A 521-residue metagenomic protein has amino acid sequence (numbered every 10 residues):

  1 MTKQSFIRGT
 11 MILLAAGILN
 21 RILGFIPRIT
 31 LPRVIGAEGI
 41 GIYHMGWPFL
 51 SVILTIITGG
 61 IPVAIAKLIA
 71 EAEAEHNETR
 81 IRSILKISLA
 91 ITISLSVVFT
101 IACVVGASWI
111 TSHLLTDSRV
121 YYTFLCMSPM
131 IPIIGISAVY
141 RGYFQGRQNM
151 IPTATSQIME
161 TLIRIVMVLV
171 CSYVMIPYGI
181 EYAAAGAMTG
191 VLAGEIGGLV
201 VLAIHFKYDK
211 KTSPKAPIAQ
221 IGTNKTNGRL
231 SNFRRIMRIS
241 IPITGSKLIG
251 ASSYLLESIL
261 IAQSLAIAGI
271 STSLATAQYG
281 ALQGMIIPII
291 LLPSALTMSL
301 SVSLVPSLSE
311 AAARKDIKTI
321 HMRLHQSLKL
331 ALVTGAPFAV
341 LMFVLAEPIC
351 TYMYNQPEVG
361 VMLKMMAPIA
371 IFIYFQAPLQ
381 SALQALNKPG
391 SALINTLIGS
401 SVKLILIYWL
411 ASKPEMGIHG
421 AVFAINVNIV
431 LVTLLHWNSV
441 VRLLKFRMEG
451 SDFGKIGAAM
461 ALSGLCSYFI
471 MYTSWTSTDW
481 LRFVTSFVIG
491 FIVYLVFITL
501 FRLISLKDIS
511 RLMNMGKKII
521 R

Functional and structural regions predicted by a protein language model:
M1-L23, T79, S83, T223-G250 (+2 more regions): N-terminal membrane topogenesis motif
S5-V63, T100, V104, M130-I131 (+1 more regions): Signature of the first transmembrane helix
G59-A74, I290-R314, K318, L324 (+1 more regions): Helix-loop junctions and terminal segments of transmembrane helices in multi-pass membrane transport/translocation
V98-T116, P337-N355: Short membrane-interface helical motifs at transmembrane helix boundaries in multi-pass membrane transporters
T116-V139, Q356-L379: Alpha-helical transmembrane segments of multi-pass membrane proteins
I133-S156, P368-I398: Membrane-interface junctions at transmembrane-helix termini in multi-pass inner-membrane proteins
I151, L162-V200, I204-H205, G390 (+3 more regions): Membrane-interface helix-loop junctions in multi-pass transport and translocation proteins
Y468-R521: Membrane-proximal transmembrane or re-entrant/amphipathic helices at the cytosolic face
